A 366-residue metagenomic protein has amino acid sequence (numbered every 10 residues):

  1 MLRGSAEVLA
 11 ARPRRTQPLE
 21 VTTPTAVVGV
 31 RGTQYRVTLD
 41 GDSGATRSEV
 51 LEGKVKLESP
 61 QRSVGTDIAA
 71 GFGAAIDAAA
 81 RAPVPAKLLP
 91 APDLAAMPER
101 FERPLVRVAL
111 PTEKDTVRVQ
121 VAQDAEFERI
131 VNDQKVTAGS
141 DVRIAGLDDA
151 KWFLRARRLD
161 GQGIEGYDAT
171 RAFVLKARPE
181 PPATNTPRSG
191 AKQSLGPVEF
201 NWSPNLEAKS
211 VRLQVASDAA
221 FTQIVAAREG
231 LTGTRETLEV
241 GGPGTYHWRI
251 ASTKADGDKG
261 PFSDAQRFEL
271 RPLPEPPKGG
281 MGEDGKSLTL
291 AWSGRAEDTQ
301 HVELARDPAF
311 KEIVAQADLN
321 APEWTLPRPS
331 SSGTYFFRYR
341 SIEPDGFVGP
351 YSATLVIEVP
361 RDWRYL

Functional and structural regions predicted by a protein language model:
M1-E102, N185: Flexible, surface-exposed loop/linker segments and immediately adjacent secondary-structure boundaries
A86-A96, R178-R188, P272-G280: Proline-enriched interdomain boundary motifs that mark the N-terminal boundary and often initiate the first structured
E99-R107, K192-E199, M281-T289: Short coil/turn motif common to extracellular beta-sandwich-like domains
V106-K114, V198-A208, L288-A296: Conserved aromatic anchor
T116-N132, A208-A226, D298-V314: Extracellular low-complexity, O-glycosylation-prone stalks/linkers
N132-A138, A226-T232, V314-N320: Short beta-strand segments within Ig-like beta-sandwich modules, predominantly Fibronectin type-III
D149-G161, V240-D256, P329-D345: Beta-strand-rich modules
Q162-L175, A255-L270, D345-R361: Extracellular fibronectin type III
